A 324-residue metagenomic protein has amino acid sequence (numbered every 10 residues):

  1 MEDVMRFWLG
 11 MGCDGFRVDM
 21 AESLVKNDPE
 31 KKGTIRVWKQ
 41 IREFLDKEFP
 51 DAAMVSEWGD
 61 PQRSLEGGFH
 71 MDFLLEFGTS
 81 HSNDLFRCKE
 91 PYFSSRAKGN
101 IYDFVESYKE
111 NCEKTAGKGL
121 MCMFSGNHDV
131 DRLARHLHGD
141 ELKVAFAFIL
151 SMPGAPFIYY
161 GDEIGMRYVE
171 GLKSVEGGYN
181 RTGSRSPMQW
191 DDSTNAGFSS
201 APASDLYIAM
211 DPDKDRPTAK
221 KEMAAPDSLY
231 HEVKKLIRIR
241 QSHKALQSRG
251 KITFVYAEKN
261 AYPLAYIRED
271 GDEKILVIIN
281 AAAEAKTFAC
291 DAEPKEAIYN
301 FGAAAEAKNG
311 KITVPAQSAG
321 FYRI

Functional and structural regions predicted by a protein language model:
E2-M11, Y108-E113, A145-A147: Short amphipathic alpha-helices and their capping/turn segments at secondary-structure boundaries
E2-N27, M123-N127: Active-site groove signature of glycoside hydrolases
D3, R36-E43, V144-A147: Alpha-helical scaffolding segments of alpha/beta enzyme cores, especially the outer helices of TIM-barrel or partial
C13-D14, F49-A52, G154-P156: Loop/turn elements at helix/coil->beta-strand transitions in domains of secreted/extracellular proteins
R17-A116, M121, H138-G139, G165-T194 (+2 more regions): Active-site-proximal helices and loops of the catalytic beta/alpha 8
G68, E106, F124-N127, R132-I275 (+1 more regions): Loop/helix patches that line or flank the sugar-binding groove of alpha-linked glycan CAZymes
A285-G302: Beta-strand-rich binding/interaction modules
K308-I324: C-terminal beta-strand-rich structural cap/linker in extracellular carbohydrate-active enzymes
